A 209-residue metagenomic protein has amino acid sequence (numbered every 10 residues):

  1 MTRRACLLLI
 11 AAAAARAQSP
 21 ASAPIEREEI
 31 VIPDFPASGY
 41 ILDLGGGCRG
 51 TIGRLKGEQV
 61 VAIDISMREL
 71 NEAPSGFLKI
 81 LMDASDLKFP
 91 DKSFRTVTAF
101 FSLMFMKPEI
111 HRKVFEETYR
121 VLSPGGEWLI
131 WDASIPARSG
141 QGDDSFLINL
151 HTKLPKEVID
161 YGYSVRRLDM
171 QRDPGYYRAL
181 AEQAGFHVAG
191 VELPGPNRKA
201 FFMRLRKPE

Functional and structural regions predicted by a protein language model:
M1-A11: N-terminal secretory signal peptides and thylakoid transit peptides that target proteins across membranes
A21-G39: Conserved alpha-helix/loop element of class I SAM-dependent methyltransferases that forms part of the SAM/SAH-binding
L42, G46-D86: Class I SAM-dependent methyltransferase SAM/SAH-binding core
T51, W131-A184, A189-L193: C-terminal alpha-helical "lid/dimerization" subdomain adjacent to the S-adenosyl-L-methionine
S85-V97: A short acidic, Gly/Pro-enriched loop at the edge of an enzyme's catalytic core that lines a small-molecule cofactor
T96-I110: A short SAM/SAH-binding and catalytic strip from SAM-dependent methyltransferases
R112-P124: A short glycine-rich, Lys/Arg-flanked "PGG" loop and its adjoining helix->strand segment in the class I
A184-E209: Core SAM-dependent methyltransferase catalytic element
